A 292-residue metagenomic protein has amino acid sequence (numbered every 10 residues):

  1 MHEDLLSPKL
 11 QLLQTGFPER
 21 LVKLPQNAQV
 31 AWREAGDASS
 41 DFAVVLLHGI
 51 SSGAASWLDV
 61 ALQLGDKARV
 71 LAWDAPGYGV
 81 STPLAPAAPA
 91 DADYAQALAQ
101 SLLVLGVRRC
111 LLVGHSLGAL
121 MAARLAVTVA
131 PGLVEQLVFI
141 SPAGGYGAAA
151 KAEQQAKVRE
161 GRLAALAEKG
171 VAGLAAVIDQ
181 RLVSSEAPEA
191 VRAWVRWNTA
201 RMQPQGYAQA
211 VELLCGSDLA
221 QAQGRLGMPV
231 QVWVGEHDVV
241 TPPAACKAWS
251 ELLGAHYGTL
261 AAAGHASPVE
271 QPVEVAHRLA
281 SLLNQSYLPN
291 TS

Functional and structural regions predicted by a protein language model:
M1-V44, G65-A68, V107-R108, A280-S292: Alpha/beta-hydrolase fold catalytic core
A28-P83: Conserved HGGG/HGGXW glycine-rich cap/lid loop of the alpha/beta-hydrolase fold
D93-C110: Conserved acidic catalytic loop of the alpha/beta-hydrolase fold
G114, G118-A122: Gly/Ala-rich beta-loop-alpha elbow adjacent to hydrolase catalytic centers
A123-T128, G132-A167: Flexible "cap/lid" loop of the alpha/beta hydrolase fold
A150-A156, A167-G224: Conserved alpha/beta-hydrolase catalytic His-Asp/Glu region
G227-A263, V269: Conserved loop-alpha-helix segment in the C-terminal half of the alpha/beta-hydrolase fold that carries the catalytic
G254-S292: Catalytic active-site module of serine/aspartate enzymes centered on a nucleophile-bearing elbow/loop
